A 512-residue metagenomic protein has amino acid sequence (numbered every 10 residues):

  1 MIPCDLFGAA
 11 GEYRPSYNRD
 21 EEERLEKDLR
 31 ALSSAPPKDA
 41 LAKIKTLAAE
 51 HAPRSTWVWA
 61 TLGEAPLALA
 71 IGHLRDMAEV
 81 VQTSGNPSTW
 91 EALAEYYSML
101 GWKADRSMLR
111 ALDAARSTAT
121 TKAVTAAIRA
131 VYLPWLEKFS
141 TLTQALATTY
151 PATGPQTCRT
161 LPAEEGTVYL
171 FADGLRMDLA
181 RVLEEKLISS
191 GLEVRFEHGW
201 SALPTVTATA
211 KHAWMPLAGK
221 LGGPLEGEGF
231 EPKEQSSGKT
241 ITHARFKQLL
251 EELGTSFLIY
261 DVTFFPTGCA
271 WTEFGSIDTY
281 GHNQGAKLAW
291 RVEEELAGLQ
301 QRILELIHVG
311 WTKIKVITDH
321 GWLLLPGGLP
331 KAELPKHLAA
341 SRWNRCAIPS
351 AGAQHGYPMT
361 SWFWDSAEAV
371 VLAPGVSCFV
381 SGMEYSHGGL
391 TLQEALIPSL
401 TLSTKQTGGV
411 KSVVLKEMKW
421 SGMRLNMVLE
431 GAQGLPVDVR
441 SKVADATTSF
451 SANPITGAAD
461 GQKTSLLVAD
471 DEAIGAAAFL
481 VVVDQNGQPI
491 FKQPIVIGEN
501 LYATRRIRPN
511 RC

Functional and structural regions predicted by a protein language model:
M1-T167, G174-C512: …; additionally, a secondary subgroup of soluble metalloenzymes is captured
